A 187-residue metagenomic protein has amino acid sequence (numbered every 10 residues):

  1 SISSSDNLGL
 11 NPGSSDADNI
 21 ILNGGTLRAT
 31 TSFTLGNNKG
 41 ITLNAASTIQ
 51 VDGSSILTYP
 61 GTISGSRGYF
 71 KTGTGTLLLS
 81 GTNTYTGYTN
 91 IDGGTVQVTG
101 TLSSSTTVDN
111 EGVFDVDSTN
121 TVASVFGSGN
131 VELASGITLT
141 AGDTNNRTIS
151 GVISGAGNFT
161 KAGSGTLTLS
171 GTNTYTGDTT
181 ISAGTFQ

Functional and structural regions predicted by a protein language model:
S1-T42, S64, L78-E132, N146-S154 (+1 more regions): Surface-exposed loop/turn positions within long extracellular repeat scaffolds, especially the passenger domains
D52, T76, L133-A134, L139-N146: Extracellular/surface-exposed low-complexity segments
S55-P60: Right-handed parallel beta-helix/beta-spiral solenoid domain characteristic of secreted/periplasmic
G68, N158: Short hydrophobic/aromatic beta-strand element in the GNAT-like acyltransferase core that lines or flanks the acyl-donor
